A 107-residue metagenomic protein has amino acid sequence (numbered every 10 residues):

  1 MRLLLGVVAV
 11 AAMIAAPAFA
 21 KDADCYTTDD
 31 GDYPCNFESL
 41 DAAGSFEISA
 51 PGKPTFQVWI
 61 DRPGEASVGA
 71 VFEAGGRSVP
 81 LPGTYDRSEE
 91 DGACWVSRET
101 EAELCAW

Functional and structural regions predicted by a protein language model:
M1-L4: Positively charged n-region of N-terminal signal peptides that target proteins for export
V7-V8: Active-site bordering "gate/hinge" segments that shape substrate access to catalytic or cofactor-binding pockets
A15-P17: N-terminal signal peptide c-region/cleavage motif recognized by signal peptidases
F19-W107: Cysteine-centric segments in proteins
